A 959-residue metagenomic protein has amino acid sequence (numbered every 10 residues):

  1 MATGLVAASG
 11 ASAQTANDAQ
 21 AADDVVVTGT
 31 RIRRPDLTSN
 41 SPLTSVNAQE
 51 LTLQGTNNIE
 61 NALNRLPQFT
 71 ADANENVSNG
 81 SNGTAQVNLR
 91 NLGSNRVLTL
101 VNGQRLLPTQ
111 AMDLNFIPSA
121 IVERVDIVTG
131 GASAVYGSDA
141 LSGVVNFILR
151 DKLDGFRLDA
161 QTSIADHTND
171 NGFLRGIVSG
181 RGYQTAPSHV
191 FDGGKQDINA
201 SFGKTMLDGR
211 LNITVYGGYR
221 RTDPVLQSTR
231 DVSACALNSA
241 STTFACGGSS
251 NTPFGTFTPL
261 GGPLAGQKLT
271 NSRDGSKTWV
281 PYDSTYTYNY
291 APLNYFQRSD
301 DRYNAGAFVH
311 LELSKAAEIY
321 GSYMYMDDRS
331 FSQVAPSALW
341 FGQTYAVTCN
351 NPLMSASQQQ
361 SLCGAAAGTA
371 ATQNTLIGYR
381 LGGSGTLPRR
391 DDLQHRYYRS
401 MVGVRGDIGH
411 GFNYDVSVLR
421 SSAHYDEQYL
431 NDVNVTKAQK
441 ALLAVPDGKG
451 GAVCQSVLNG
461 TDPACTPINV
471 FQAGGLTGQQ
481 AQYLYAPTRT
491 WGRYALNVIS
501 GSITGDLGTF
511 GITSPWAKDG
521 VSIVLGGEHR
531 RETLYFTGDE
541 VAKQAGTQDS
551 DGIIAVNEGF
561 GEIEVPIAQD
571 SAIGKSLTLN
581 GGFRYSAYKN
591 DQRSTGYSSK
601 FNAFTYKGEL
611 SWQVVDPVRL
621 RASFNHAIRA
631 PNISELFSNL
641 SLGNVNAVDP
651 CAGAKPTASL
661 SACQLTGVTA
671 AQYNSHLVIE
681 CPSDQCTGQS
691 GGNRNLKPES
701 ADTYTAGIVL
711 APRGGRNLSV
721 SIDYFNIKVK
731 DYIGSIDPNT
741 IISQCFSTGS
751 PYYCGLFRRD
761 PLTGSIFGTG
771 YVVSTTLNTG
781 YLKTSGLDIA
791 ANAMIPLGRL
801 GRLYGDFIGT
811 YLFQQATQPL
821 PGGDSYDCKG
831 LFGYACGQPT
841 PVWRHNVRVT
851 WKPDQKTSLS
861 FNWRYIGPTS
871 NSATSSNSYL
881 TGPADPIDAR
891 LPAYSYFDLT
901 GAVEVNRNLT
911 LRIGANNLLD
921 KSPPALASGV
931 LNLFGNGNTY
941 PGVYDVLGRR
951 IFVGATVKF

Functional and structural regions predicted by a protein language model:
M1-T56, N61-N64, N199, G203 (+5 more regions): N-terminal Sec signal peptide and the immediately downstream disordered periplasmic leader that contains the TonB box
I59-R65, A85-N88, D113, D139-Q161 (+1 more regions): N-terminal periplasmic accessory domains that precede and gate Gram-negative outer-membrane beta-barrel machines
L63-Q104: Extracytoplasmic beta-strand/coil segments of soluble accessory domains associated with Gram-negative outer-membrane
N82, Q86, T222-V225, T229-A240 (+10 more regions): Surface-exposed, low-complexity loop segments enriched in small/polar and acidic residues
Q104-T129, R175-I177: Short acidic/polar hinge/loop motifs at secondary-structure boundaries that mediate gating or recognition
K152-F156, L207-R210, S314-A316, D407-Y414 (+10 more regions): Short loop/turn motifs that connect adjacent beta-strands in outer-membrane beta-barrel proteins
T436, S719, K730, F813-Q814 (+3 more regions): C-terminal beta-signal and adjacent terminal beta-strands/loops of Gram-negative outer-membrane beta-barrel proteins
L579, N717-T874: Gram-negative outer-membrane beta-barrel transporters
